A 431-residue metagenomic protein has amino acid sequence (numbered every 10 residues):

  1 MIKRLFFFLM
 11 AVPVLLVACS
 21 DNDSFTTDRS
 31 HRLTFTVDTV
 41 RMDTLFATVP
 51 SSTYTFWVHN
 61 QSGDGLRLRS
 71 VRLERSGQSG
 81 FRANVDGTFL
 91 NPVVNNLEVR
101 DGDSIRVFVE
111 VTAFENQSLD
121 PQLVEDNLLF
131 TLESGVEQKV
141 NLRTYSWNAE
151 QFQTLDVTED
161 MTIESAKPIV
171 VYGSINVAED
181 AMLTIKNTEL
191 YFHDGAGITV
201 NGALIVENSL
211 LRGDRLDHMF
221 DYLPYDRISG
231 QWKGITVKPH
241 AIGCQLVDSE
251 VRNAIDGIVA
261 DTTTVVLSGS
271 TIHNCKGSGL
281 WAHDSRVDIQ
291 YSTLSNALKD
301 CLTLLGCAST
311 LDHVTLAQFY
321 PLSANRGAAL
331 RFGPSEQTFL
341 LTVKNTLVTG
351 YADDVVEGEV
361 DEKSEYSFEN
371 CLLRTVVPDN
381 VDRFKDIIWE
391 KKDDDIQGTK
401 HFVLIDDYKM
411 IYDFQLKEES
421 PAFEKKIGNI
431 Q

Functional and structural regions predicted by a protein language model:
M1-L5: Positively charged n-region of N-terminal signal peptides that target proteins for export
F7-M10: Sec-dependent N-terminal signal peptides
L15-A18: C-terminal motif of bacterial Sec signal peptides marking the signal peptidase cleavage site
D23-T26, L33-T44, V49-P50, T55 (+1 more regions): Beta-strand/loop edge motif enriched in small/polar residues
Q61-G80, V85-D86, T144-S146: Short acidic, flexible loop segments centered on an aromatic residue
